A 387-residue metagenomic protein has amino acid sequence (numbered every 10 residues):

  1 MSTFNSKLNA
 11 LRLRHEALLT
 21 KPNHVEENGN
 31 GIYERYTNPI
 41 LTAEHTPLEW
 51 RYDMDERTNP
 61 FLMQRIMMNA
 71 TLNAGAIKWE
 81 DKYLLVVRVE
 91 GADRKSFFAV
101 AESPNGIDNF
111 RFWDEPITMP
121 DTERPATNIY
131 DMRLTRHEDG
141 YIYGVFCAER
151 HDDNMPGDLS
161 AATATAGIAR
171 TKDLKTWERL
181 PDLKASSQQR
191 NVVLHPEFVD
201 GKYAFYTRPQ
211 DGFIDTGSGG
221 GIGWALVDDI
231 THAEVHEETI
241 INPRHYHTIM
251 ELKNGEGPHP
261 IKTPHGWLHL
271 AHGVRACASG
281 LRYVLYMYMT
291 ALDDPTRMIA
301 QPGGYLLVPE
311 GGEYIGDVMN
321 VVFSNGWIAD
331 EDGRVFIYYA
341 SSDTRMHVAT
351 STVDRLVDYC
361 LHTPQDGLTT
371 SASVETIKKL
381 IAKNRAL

Functional and structural regions predicted by a protein language model:
M1-N73, I77-T127, R136-V193, E197-L252 (+3 more regions): Beta-rich carbohydrate-recognition and catalytic domains
H259: Active-site/ligand-binding surface loops and adjacent short beta/alpha elements that line catalytic pockets across
V322-G326: Extended, compositionally biased non-globular segments
A329: Catalytic grooves of carbohydrate-active enzymes
